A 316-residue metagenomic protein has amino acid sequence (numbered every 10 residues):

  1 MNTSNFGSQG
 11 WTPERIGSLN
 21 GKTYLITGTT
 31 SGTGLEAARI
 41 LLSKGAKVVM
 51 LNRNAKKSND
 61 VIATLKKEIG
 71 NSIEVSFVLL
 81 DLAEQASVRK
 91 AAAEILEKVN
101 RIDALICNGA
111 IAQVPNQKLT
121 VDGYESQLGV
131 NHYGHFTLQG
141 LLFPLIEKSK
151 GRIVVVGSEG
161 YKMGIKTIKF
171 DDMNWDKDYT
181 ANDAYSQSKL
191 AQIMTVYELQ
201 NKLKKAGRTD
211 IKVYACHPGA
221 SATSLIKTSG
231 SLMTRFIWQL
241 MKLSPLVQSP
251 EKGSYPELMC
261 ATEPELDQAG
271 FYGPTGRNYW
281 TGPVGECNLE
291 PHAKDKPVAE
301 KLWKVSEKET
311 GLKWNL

Functional and structural regions predicted by a protein language model:
N2-T234, K308-L316: Rossmann-fold NAD(P)H-dependent dehydrogenase/reductase core
T3-W11, T281-H292: Short, contiguous pre-domain boundary segments
T30, K57-S58, I237-Q239, L243-S249: Extended hydrophobic/aromatic segments used for targeting, binding, or gating
M50, L80, P245, P291-K294: Pocket-edge positions in alpha/beta enzyme catalytic cores
A63, Q117, Q127-L128, W238 (+3 more regions): Charge-rich, low-complexity amphipathic helices in intrinsically disordered tails/linkers adjacent to domains
V88, S188, M241-C287, K294-E300 (+1 more regions): C-terminal helical subdomain
N174-T180, I237-M241, P283-C287: Short glycine/proline-rich turn/loop motifs
